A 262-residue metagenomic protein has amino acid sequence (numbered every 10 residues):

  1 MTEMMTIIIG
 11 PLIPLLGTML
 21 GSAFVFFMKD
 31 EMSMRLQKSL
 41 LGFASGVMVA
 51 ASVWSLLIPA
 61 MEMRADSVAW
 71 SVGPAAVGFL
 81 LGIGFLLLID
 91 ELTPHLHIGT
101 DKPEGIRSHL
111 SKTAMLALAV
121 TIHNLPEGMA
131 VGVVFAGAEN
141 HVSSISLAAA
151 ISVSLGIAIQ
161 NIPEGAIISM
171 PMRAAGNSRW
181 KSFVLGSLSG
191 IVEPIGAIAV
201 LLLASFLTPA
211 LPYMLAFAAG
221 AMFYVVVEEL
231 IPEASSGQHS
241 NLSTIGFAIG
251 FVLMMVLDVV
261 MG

Functional and structural regions predicted by a protein language model:
M1-G262: Intrinsically disordered, metal-sensing/regulatory segments
